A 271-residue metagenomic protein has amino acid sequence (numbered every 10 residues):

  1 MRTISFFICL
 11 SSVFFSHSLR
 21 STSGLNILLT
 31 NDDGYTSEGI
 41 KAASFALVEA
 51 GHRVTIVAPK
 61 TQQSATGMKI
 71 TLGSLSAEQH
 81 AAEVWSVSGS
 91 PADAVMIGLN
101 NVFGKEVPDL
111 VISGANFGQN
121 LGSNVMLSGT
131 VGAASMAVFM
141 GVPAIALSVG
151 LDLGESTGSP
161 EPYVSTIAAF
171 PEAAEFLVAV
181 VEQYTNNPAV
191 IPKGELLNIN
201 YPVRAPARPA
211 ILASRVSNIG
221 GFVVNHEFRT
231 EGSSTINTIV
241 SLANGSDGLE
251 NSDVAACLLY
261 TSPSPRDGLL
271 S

Functional and structural regions predicted by a protein language model:
M1-T3: Positively charged n-region of N-terminal signal peptides that target proteins for export
V13-S16: N-terminal signal peptide c-region/cleavage motif recognized by signal peptidases
S44-N100: A cross-family phosphate/adenosyl-ligand binding-site feature
N100-G104, A134-P143: Alpha-helix C-terminal capping segments
M126-G132: Charged helix-capping and loop-helix junction motifs
P143-A243: Glycine-rich, Lys/Arg-enriched anion-binding loops that position phosphate/diphosphate groups for phosphoryl
Y260, P265-S271: Single conserved hydrophobic/aromatic residue that forms the stacking wall/gate of nucleotide- or nucleobase-binding
